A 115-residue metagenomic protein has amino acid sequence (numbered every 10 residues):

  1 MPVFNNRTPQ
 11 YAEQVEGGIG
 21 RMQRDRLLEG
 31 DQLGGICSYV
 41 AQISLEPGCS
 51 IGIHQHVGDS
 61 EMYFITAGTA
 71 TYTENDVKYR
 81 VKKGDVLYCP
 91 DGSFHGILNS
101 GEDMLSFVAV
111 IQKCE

Functional and structural regions predicted by a protein language model:
M1-C37: A short, N-terminal "cap"/entry segment at the start of jelly-roll beta-barrel domains of the cupin/DSBH fold
R26-E29, A41-V57, D91: Conserved short histidine dyad/triad with adjacent acidic residue
Q42, Y88, D103-E115: A short hydrophobic beta-strand segment most commonly corresponding to one strand of the jelly-roll/cupin
P47, G58, V77, S93-F94 (+1 more regions): A generic "binding-loop/recognition-motif" signal
I53, Y72-T73, C89, H95-G101: Short beta-strand His + acidic residue motifs that chelate non-heme Fe in jelly-roll/DSBH and cupin folds
G58-S60, F64-A70: Glycine- and acidic-residue-biased ligand/ion/polar-headgroup-sensing regions
D76-D91: Short acidic-glycine-tyrosine-enriched beta hairpin
